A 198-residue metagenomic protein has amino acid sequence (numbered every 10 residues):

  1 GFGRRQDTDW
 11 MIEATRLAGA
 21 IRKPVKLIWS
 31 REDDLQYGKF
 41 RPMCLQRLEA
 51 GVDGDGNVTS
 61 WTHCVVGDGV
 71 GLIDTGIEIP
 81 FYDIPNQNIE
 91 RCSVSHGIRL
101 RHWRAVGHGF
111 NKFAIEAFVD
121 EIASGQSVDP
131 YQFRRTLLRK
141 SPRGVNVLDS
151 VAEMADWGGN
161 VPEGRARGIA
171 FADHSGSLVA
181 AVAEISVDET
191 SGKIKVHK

Functional and structural regions predicted by a protein language model:
G1-K198: Structural alpha/beta core scaffold segments of enzyme domains
